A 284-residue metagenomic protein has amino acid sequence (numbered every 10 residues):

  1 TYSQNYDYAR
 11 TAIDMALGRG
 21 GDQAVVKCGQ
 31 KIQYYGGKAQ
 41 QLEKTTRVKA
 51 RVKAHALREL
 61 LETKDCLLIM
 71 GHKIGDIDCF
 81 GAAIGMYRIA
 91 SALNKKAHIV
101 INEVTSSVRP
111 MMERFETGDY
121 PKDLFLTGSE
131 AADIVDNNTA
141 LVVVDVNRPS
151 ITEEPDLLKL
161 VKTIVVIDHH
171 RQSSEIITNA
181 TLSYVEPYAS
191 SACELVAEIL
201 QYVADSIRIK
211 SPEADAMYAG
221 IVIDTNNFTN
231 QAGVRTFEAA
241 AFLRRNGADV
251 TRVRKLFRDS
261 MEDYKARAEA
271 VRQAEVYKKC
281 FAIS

Functional and structural regions predicted by a protein language model:
Q4-D7, C28-K64: C-di-GMP signaling machinery
D7-Q33: Catalytic/regulatory signature loops of cyclic-dinucleotide turnover enzymes and related class III nucleotidyl cyclases
V25, H98, V142, T163-I167 (+2 more regions): Hydrophobic/aromatic beta-strand patches that form the interior of the parallel beta-sheet core in alpha/beta enzyme
Q30, E103-T105, H170: Residues in the short beta-alpha loop(s) of Rossmann-like NAD(P)-binding domains
T45, K49-G75, C79-E116, D123 (+2 more regions): Hydrophobic helix-and-loop "lid/oligomerization" segment in the mid-to-C-terminal part of catalytic domains
Y120-E130, S183-P187: Short acidic-hydrophobic, aromatic-tinged amphipathic segments that line or gate anion-handling sites
F125-N179: Active-site cofactor/cluster-binding pocket
H169-A241: Short alpha-helices
